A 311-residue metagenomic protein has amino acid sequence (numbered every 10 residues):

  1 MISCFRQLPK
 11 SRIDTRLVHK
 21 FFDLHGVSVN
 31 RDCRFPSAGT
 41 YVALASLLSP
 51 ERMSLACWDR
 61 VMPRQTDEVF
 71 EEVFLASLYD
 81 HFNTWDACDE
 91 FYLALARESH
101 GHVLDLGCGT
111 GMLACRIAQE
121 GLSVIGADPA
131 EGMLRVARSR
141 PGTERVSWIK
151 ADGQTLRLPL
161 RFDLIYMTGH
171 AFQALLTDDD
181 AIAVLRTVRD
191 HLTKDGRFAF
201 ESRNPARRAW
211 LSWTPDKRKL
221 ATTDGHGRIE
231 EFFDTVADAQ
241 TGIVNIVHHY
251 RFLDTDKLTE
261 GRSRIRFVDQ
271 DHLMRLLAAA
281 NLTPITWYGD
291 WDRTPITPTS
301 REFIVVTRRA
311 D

Functional and structural regions predicted by a protein language model:
C57-G101: Conserved class I S-adenosyl-L-methionine
G107-G109: Class I SAM-dependent methyltransferase "Motif I" SAM/SAH-binding loop
G111-T155: Class I SAM-dependent methyltransferase SAM/SAH-binding core
Q154-L164: A short acidic, Gly/Pro-enriched loop at the edge of an enzyme's catalytic core that lines a small-molecule cofactor
D163-D179: A short SAM/SAH-binding and catalytic strip from SAM-dependent methyltransferases
I182-K194: A short glycine-rich, Lys/Arg-flanked "PGG" loop and its adjoining helix->strand segment in the class I
A199-M274: SAM-dependent methyltransferase
R264-D311: C-terminal lobe and adjacent flexible extensions of AdoMet/dcAdoMet transferase-like proteins
